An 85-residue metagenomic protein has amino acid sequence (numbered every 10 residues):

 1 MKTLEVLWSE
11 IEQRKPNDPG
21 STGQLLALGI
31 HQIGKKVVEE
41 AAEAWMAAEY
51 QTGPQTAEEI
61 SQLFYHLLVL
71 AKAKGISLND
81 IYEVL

Functional and structural regions predicted by a protein language model:
M1-I60, F64-L85: Flexible "arm" and connector segments at domain edges
